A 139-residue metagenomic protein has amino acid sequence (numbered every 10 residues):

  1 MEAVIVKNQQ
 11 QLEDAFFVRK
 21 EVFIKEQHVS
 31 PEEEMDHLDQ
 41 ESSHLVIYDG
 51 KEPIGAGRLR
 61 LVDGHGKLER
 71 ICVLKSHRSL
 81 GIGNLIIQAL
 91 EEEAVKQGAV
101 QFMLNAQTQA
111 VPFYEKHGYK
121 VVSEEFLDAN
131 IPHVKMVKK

Functional and structural regions predicted by a protein language model:
M1-E34, D39-H44, Y48-E52: Short amphipathic alpha-helix that is part of the acyltransferase structural core
R19, Y114, Y119: Conserved active-site tyrosine of GNAT-family acetyltransferases
V46, E52-R60, K67-C72: Conserved beta-strand in the GNAT
L61-E69, R78, A129-H133: A conserved beta-turn-beta hairpin within the catalytic core of GNAT-like acetyltransferases that forms part
V73, S79-E92: Conserved acetyl-CoA-binding loop-helix of GNAT-fold acetyltransferases
I87, E93-Q107: Conserved GNAT acetyl-CoA-binding A-motif
Q107-T108, L127-K139: C-terminal "cap" of GNAT-fold acetyltransferases
